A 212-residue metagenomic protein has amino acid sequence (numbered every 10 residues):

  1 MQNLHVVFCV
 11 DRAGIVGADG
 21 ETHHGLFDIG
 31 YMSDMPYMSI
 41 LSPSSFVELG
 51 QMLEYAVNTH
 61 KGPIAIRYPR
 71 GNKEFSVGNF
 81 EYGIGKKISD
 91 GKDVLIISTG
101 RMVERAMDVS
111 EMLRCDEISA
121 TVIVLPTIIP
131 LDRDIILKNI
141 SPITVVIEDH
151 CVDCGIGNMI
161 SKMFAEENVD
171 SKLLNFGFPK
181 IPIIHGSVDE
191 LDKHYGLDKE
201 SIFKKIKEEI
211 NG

Functional and structural regions predicted by a protein language model:
Q2-T59, K205: Conserved thiamine diphosphate
C9, I15-H24, N58-G212: Thiamine diphosphate
